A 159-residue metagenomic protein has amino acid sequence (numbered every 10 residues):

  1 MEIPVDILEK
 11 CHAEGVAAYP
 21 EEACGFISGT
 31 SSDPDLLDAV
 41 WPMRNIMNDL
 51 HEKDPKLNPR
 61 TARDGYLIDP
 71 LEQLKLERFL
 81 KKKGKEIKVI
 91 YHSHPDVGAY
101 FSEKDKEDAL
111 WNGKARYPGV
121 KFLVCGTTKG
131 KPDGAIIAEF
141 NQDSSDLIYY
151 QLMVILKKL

Functional and structural regions predicted by a protein language model:
M1-I87, G98-L159: Conserved beta-strand-loop surface patch within small alpha/beta domains used for substrate/adaptor or ligand engagement
H92-D96: Histidine-centered divalent metal-coordination motifs
